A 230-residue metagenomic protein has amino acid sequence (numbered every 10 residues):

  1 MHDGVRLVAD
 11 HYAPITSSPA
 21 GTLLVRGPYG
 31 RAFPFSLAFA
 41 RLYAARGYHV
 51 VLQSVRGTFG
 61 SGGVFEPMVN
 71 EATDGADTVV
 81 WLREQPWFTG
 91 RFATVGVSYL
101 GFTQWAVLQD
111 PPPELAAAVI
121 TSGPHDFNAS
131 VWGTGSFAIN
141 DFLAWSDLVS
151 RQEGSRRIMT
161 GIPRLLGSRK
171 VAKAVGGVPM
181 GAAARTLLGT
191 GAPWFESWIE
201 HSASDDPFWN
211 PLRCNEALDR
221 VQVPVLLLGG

Functional and structural regions predicted by a protein language model:
M1-S18: N-terminal cap/lid segment of alpha/beta-hydrolase-fold proteins
T16-G62: Short substrate-entry loop that stabilizes the transition state in hydrolases
A45, Q109-P111, A117-R220: Accessory cap/linker subdomain of secreted extracellular hydrolases
E66-P86: Alpha/beta-hydrolase active-site loop
P86-Y99: Alpha/beta-hydrolase fold nucleophile elbow
T94-G96, T121, L228: Short beta-strand immediately N-terminal to the catalytic nucleophile in serine-hydrolase-like folds
L100-L108: Short helix immediately C-terminal to the catalytic nucleophile in hydrolase catalytic domains
V221, L227-G229: Short beta-strand/loop motif that positions the catalytic acidic residue of the alpha/beta-hydrolase fold
